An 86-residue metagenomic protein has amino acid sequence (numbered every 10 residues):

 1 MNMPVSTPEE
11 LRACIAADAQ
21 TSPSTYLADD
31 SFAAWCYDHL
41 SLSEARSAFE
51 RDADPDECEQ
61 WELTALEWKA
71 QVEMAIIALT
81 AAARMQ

Functional and structural regions predicted by a protein language model:
M1-E9, I77-Q86: Short intrinsically disordered terminal tails
M3-S31: N-terminal acidic leader/helix
T21-L79: Acidic, low-complexity, intrinsically disordered interaction modules
